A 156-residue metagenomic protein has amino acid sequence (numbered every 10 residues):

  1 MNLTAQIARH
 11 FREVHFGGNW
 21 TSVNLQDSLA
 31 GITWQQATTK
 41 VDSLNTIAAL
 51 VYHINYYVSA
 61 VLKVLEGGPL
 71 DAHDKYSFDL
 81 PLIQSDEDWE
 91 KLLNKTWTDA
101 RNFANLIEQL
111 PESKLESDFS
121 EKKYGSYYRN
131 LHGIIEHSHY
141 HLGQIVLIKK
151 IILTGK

Functional and structural regions predicted by a protein language model:
N2-T4, A8-S22, Q26-L29, W34-D79 (+1 more regions): Short, contiguous alpha-helical
I83-S117, R129-I134: Acidic/histidine-rich alpha-helical segments that form the ligand environment of transition-metal centers
